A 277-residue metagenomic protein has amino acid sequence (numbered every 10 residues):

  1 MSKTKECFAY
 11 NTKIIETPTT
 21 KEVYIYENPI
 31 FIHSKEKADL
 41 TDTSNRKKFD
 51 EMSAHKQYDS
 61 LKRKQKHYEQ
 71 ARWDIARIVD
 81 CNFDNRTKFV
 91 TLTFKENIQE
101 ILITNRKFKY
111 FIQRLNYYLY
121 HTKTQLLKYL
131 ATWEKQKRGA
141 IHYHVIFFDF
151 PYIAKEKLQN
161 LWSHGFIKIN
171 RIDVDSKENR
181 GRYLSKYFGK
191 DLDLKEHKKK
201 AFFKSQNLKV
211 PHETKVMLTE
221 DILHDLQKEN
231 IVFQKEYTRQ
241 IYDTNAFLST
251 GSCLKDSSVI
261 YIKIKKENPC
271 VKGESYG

Functional and structural regions predicted by a protein language model:
M1-G139, F150-G277: Right-hand nucleic-acid polymerase module
Y143-F147: Cys/His-coordinated zinc-finger cores
